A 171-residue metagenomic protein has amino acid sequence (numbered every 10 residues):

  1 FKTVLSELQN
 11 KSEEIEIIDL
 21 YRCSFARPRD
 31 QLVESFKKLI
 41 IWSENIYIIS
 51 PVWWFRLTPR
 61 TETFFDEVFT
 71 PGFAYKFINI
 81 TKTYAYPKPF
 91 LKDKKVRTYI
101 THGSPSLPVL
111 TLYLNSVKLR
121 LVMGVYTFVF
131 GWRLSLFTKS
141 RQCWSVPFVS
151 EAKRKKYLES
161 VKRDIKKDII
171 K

Functional and structural regions predicted by a protein language model:
F1-F77, K156-K171: N-terminal beta1-alpha1-beta2 submodule of the flavodoxin-like/Rossmannoid cofactor-binding fold
K11, S43, I49, L91-K94 (+1 more regions): A structural motif corresponding to the C-terminal end of an alpha-helix and its immediate exit/capping segment
E16-I18, Y47, R97-I100, F137-R141: Hydrophobic/aromatic beta-strand patches that form the interior of the parallel beta-sheet core in alpha/beta enzyme
I17-S24, L39, T81-F90, G131-S140: Low-complexity, flexible helical/coil segments
R22-C23, W53-W54, G103-P105, S145-V146: Short, solvent-exposed loop/turn segments at secondary-structure junctions
V33-K38, D93-T98, L134: Short hydrophobic/aromatic-rich motifs at helix boundaries and adjacent loops
F77-F128: Short, glycine-/small-residue-rich phosphate/pyrophosphate-handling segment
P108-K171: Glycine-rich phosphate/pyrophosphate-binding loop and the adjoining helix
